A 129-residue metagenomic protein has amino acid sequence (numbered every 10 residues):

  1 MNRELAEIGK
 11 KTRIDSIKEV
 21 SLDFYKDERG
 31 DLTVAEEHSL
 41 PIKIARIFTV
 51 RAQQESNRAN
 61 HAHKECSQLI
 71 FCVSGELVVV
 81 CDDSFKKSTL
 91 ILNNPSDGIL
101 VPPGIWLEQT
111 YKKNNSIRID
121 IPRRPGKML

Functional and structural regions predicted by a protein language model:
M1-I99, N114-L129: Non-catalytic, conserved peripheral segments adjacent to functional cores
V101-G104: Short beta-strand-centered segments at strand-helix junctions
W106-K113: Beta-rich strand-turn-strand
